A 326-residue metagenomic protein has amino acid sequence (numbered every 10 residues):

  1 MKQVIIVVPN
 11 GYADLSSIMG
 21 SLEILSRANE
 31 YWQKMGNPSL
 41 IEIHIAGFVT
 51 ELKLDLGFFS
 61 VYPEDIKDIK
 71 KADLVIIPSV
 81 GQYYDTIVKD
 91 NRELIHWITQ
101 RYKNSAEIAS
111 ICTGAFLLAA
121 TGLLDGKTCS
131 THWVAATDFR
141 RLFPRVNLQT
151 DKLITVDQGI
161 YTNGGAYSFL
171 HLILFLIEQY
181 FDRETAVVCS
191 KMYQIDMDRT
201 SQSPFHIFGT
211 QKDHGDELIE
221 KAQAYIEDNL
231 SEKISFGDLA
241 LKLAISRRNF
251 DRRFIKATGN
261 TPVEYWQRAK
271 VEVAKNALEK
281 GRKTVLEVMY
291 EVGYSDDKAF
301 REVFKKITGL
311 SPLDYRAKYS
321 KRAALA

Functional and structural regions predicted by a protein language model:
K2-K70: N-terminal beta1-alpha1 cap of cysteine-dependent amidohydrolase-like domains
E42-I108: Flexible gly/pro-rich beta->alpha loop and the following alpha-helix that scaffold active-site loops
L94-V134: Catalytic nucleophile loop
D151-M192: Conserved anion/nucleotide-ligand pocket segment
Y180-A224: Accessory alpha-helical/coil subdomains and C-terminal extensions that flank or cap enzyme catalytic cores
I207-I234, L241-L243, E264-K283: A short, Lys/Arg-enriched amphipathic alpha-helix from helix-turn-helix/homeodomain DNA-binding modules
E227, K233-A269, M289-D314: Basic/polar phosphate-binding segments, predominantly the helix-turn-helix DNA-binding elements of transcriptional
W266-K275, D314-A326: Short, basic, alpha-helical segments at the C-terminal edge of helix-turn-helix-like DNA-binding modules
